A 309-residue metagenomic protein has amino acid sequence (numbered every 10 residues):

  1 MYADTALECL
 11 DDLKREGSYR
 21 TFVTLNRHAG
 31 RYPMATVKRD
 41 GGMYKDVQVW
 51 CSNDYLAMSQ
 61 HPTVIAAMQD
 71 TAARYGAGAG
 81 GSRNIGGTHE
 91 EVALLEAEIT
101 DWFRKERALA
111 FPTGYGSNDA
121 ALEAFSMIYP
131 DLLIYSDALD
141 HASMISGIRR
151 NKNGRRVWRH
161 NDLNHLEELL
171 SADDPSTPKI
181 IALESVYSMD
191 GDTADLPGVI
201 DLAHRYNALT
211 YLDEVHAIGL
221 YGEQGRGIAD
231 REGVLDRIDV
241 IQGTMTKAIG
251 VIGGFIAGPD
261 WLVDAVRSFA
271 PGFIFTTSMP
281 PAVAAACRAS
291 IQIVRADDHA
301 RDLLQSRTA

Functional and structural regions predicted by a protein language model:
Y2-A3, L7-E8, R15-Y75, A208: N-terminal "arm"/small-domain region of PLP-dependent enzymes with the aminotransferase-like
D54, R156, H160-L212: Active-site phosphate-binding strand-loop segment of PLP-dependent enzymes
M58, I85-H89, A142, L163-N164 (+3 more regions): Short, small-residue-enriched loops and turns at beta-alpha junctions that line or gate enzyme active sites
I65-T113: Conserved N-terminal alpha-helix of the aminotransferase class I/II PLP-enzyme fold
R104, R150-K152, Y206, R237: Short, structured coil segments at secondary-structure junctions
L122-A142, R307: Conserved PLP-anchoring active-site segment centered on the Schiff-base-forming lysine
Y206-L209, H216, Y221-A309: Active-site C-terminal subdomain of aminotransferase-like
